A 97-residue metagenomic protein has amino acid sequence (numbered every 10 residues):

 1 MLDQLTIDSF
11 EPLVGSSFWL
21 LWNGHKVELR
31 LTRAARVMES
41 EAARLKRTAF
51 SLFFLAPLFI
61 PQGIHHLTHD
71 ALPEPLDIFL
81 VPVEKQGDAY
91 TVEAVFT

Functional and structural regions predicted by a protein language model:
M1-I7: Mixed-charge, Lys/Arg-rich low-complexity intrinsically disordered regions
I7, P12-G15: A glycine-biased structural micro-motif
V14-S16, H25-V27, K46-F50, P61-G63 (+2 more regions): A generic structural signal for short beta-strands and their flanking turns/coil linkers
L21-R30, H69-L76: Short coil-to-beta-strand transition motifs
L31-R33, L80: Conserved hydrophobic positions within beta-strands
A35-S40, E84-D88: Short, conserved beta-turn/loop elements at beta-strand boundaries and strand-helix junctions
E39-A71: Acidic, aromatic-enriched beta-alpha/helix-loop junctions
I64-T97: Short, compact, well-ordered microdomains
